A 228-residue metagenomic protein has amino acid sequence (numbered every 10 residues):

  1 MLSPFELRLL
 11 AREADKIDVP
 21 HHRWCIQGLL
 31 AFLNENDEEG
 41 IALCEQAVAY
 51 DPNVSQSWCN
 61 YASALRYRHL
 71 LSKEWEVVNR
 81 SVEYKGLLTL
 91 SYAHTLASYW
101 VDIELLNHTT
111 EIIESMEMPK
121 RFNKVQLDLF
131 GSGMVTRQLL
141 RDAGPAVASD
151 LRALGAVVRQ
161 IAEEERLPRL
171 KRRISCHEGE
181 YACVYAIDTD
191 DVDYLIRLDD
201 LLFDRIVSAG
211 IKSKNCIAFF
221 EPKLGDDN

Functional and structural regions predicted by a protein language model:
L2-V125: Alpha-helical protein-protein interaction scaffolds
F5, F32, F122, F130 (+3 more regions): Phenylalanine-focused residue identity feature
R23, L33, I41, F130 (+2 more regions): Alpha-helical context
N60-S63, H94-Y99, L129, L201-C216: Hydrophobic transmembrane alpha-helix bundles
P119-R141: Alpha-helical transmembrane segments and terminal signal-anchor/GPI-anchor hydrophobic tails, characterized by long
M134-N228: Helical anchoring/docking segments at protein termini
